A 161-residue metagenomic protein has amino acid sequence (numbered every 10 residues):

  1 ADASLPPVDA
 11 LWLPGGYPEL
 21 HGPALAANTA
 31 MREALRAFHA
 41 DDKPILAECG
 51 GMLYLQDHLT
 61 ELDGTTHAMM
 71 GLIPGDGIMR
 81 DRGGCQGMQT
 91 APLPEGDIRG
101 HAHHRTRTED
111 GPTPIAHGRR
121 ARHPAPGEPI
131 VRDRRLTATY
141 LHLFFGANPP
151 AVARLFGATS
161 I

Functional and structural regions predicted by a protein language model:
A1, A34-L35, L55, P126-E128: Generic recognition of flexible, low-complexity loop/linker segments
A1-L5, A26-T29: A general structural motif
D2, V8-L13, Y54: Helical hairpin unit composed of two closely spaced alpha helices linked by a short loop
P7-V8, D41-K43, T66-A68, D97 (+1 more regions): Short coil/turn connectors at secondary-structure junctions
W12-P14, L46, A138-Y140: Structural motif
P18-P92: Cysteine-nucleophile active-site neighborhood
G77-I161: Amide-donor transfer/coupling interface in amidating biosynthetic enzymes
